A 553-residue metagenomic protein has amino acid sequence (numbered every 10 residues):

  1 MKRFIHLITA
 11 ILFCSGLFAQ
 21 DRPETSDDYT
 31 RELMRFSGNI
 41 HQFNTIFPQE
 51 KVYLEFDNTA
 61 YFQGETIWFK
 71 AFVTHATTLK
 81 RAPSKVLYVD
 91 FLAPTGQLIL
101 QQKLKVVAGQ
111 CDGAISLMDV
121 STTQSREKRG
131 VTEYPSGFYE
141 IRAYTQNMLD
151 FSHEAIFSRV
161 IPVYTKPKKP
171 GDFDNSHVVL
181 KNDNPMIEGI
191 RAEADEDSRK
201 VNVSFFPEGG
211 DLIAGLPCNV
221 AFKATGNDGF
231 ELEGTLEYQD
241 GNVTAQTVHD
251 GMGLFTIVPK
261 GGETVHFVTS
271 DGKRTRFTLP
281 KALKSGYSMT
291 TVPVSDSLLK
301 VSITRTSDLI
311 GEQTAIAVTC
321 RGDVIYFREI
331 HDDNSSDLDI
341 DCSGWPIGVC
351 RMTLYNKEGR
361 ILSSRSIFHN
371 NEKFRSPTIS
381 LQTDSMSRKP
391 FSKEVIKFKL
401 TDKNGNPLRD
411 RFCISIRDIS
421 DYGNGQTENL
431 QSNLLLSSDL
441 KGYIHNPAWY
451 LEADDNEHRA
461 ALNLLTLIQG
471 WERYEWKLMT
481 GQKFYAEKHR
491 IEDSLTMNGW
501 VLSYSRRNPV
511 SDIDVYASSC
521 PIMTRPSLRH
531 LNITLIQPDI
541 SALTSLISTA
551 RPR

Functional and structural regions predicted by a protein language model:
M1-R31: Bacterial Sec-dependent N-terminal signal peptides
T25-T30, E140, L149-M186, R191-D195 (+6 more regions): Acidic glycine/proline-rich low-complexity segments
K51-T77, V203-F230, L298-I303, T353 (+2 more regions): Beta-strand-rich structural segments
A71, G96, Q102-S121, R126-K128 (+6 more regions): Glycine-centered loop-to-beta-strand initiation motif
A82-L87, G229-Y238, I310-V318, G405-I414 (+1 more regions): Short, ordered, surface-exposed loop/turn motifs in non-cytosolic proteins
Y88-Q101, T235-A245, V318-I325, I416-Y422 (+1 more regions): Short amphipathic beta-strand segments in non-cytosolic proteins
V89, R126-E127, P135-L149, G261-K273 (+4 more regions): Short, aromatic- and glycine-rich surface loops/edge beta-strands on solvent-exposed regions
Q102, F151-V163, G272-S288, F327-E329 (+1 more regions): Edge beta-strands of extracellular beta-sandwich domains
